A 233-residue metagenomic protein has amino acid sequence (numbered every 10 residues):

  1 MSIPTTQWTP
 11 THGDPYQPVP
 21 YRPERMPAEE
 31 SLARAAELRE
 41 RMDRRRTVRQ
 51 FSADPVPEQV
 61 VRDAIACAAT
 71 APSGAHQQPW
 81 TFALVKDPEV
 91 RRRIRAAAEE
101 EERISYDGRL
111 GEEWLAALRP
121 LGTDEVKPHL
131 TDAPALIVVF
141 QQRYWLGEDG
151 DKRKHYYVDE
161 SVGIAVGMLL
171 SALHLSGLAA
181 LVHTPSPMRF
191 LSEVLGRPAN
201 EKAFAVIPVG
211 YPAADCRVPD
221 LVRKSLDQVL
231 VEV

Functional and structural regions predicted by a protein language model:
M1-R62, D107: N-terminal accessory segments that position/regulate proteins before the catalytic core
S2-E30, D124, K202-V233: C-terminal helix-cap and adjacent tail motif
R45, D63-A68, R143-V194: Small-aliphatic-rich amphipathic alpha-helix that forms the alpha element of a beta-alpha
C67, P120-E125, L191-E193, C216: Glycine-rich, charged/polar anion/phosphate-binding loops that engage phosphate groups from diverse ligands
A69-A75: Glycine-rich phosphate/pyrophosphate-binding beta-alpha loops
Q78-V162: Glycine/small-residue-rich phosphate/adenosyl-binding loop
A133-A135, S176, A205: Generic beta-strand structural signal
L191-F204: Short, electropositive alpha-helical surface patch
